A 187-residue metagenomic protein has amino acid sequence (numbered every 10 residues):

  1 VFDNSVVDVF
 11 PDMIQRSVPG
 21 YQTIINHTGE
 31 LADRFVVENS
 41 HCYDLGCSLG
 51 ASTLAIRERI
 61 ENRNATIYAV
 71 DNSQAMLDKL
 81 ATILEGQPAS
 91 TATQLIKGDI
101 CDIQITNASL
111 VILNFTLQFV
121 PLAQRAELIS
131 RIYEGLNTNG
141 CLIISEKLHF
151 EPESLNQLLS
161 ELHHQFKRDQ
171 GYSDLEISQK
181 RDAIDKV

Functional and structural regions predicted by a protein language model:
V1-V9: N-terminal, positively charged/glycine-rich alpha-helical extensions of SAM-dependent methyltransferases
G20-E38: Conserved alpha-helix/loop element of class I SAM-dependent methyltransferases that forms part of the SAM/SAH-binding
Y43, S48-C101: Class I SAM-dependent methyltransferase SAM/SAH-binding core
D102-T106: Short conserved loop adjoining the S-adenosyl-L-methionine
I112: A conserved beta-strand element that flanks and buttresses the S-adenosyl-L-methionine
A126-T138: A short glycine-rich, Lys/Arg-flanked "PGG" loop and its adjoining helix->strand segment in the class I
N139-K147: Conserved beta-strand signature within the Rossmann-like core of class I S-adenosyl-L-methionine
L148-V187: C-terminal alpha-helical "lid/dimerization" subdomain adjacent to the S-adenosyl-L-methionine
